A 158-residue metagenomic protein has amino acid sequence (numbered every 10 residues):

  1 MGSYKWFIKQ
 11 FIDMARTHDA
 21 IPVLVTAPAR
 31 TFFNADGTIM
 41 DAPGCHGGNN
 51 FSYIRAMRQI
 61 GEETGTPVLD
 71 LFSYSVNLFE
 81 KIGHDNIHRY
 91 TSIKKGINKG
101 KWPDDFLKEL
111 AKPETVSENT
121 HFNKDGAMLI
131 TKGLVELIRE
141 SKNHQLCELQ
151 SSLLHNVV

Functional and structural regions predicted by a protein language model:
M1-M128, K132-L146: Alpha-helical cap/lid subdomain in secreted, periplasmic, or secretory-pathway luminal O-acyl-processing enzymes
S141-V158: N-terminal secretory targeting modules
